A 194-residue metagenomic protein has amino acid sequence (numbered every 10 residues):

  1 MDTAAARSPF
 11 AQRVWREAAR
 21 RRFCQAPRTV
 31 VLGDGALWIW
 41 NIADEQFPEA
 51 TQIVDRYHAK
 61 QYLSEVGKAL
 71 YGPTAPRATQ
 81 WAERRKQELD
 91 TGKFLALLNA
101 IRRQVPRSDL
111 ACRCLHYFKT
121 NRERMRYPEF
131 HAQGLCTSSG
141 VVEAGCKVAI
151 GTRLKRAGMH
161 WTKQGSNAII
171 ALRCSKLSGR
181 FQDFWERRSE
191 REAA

Functional and structural regions predicted by a protein language model:
M1-A194: Catalytic center-proximal scaffold of phosphoryl-transfer enzymes
